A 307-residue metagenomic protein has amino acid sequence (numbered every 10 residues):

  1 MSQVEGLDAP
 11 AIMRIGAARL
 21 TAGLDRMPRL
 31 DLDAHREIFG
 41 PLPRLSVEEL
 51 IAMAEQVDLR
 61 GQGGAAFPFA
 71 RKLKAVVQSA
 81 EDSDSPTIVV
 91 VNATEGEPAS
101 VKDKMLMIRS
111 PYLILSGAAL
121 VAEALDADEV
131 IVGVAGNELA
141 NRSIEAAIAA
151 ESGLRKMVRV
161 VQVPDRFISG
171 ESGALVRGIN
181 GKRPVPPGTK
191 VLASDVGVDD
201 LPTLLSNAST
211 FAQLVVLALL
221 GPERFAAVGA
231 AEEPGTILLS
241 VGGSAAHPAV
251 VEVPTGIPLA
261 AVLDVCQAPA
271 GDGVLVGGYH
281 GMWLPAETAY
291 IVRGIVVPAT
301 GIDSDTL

Functional and structural regions predicted by a protein language model:
M1-L59, D84, A127-E129, K156 (+1 more regions): Iron-sulfur (Fe-S) cluster-binding modules
D31-R36, V91-D103, S240-A245: Gly-rich Lys/Arg/Thr-decorated short loops/hinges at beta-loop-alpha junctions or inter-strand turns that position
E55-V76, R166-R177: Conserved phosphate/anionic-ligand binding catalytic regions in large, soluble enzymes, centered on
K72, N137-E138, V163-D165, L275-I291: A glycine-rich phosphate-binding loop feature that marks nucleotide/adenosyl-phosphate handling sites
S85, G136-T255, C266-P269: Hydrophobic alpha-helical positions that pack around
S110-A124: Histidine-anchored nucleotide/phosphate-binding helix
D128-V130, Q267-Y279: Short loop-to-beta-strand transition segments
V265, G273, M282-L307: A glycine- and small/hydrophobic-rich beta-loop-beta segment that serves as a flexible "lid/hinge" or phosphate-binding
